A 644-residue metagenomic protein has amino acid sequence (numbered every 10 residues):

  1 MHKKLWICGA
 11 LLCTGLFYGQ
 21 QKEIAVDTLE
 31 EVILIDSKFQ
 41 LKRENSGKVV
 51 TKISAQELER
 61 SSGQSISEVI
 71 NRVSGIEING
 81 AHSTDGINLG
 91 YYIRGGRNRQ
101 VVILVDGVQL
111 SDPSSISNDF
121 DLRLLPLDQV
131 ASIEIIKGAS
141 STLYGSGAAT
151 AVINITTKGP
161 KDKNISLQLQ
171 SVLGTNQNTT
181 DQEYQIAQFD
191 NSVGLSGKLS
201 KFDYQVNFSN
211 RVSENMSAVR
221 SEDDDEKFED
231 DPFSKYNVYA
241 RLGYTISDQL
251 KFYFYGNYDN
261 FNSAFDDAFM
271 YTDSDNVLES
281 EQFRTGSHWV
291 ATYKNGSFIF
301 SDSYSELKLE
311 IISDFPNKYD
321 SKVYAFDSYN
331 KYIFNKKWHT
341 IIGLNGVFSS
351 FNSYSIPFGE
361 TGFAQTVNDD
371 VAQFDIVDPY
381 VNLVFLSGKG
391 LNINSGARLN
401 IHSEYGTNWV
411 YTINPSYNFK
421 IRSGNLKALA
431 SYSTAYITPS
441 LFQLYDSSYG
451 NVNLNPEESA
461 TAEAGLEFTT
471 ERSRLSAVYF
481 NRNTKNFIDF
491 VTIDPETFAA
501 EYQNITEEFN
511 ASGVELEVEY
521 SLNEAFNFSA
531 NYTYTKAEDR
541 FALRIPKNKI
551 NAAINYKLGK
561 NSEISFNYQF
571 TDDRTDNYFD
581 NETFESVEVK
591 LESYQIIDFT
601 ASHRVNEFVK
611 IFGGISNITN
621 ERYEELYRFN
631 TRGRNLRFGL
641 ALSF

Functional and structural regions predicted by a protein language model:
E31, I66-V69, L89-Y92, L104 (+6 more regions): N-terminal periplasmic accessory domains that precede and gate Gram-negative outer-membrane beta-barrel machines
E31-S61, G90: N-terminal periplasmic "start-of-domain" segments of outer-membrane beta-barrel proteins
S67, N71-Q109: Extracytoplasmic beta-strand/coil segments of soluble accessory domains associated with Gram-negative outer-membrane
Q109-K137: Short acidic/polar hinge/loop motifs at secondary-structure boundaries that mediate gating or recognition
Q170, S387-I393, N481-N483, I505-F579 (+2 more regions): Gram-negative outer-membrane beta-barrel transporters
S213-V219, D225-V323: Flexible loop and strand-edge segments within Gram-negative outer membrane beta-barrel domains
M216-V219, K485, F570-F579, D598-F644: C-terminal beta-signal and adjacent terminal beta-strands/loops of Gram-negative outer-membrane beta-barrel proteins
Y271-T292, A372-F374, K427, S431-K485 (+3 more regions): Outer-membrane beta-barrel signature, preferentially recognizing the C-terminal barrel domain of Gram-negative
